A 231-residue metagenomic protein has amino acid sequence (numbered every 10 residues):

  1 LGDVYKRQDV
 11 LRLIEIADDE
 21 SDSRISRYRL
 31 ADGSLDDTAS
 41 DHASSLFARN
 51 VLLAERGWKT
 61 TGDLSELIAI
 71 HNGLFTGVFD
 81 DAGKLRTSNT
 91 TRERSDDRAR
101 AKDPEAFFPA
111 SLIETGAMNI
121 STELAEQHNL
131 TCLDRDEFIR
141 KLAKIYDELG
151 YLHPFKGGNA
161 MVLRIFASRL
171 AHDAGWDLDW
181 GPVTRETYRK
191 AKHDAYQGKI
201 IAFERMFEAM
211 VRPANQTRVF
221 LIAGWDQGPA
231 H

Functional and structural regions predicted by a protein language model:
L1-Y5: Short, small-residue-biased leader/transition segments that mark boundaries at the very start of proteins
K6-L46: The feature captures two recurrent sequence modes
S40, S44-F47, L52-L74: N-terminal, positively charged, Ser/Thr/Ala/Gly-biased leader segments that form transit/presequence-like amphipathic
D63, L67, F138, N159 (+1 more regions): Hydrophobic (often cysteine-bearing) scaffold residues that line and stabilize catalytic clefts of nucleotide/cofactor
L64-L124: A glycine-rich, hydrophobic loop/mini-helix early in the fold
V78, H193-H231: Acidic, carboxylate-rich catalytic segments that either coordinate divalent cations
F107-L152: Helix-hairpin-helix/helix-loop-helix acidic hairpins
L152-I165, R169-E186, I200: Short conserved catalytic/interaction loops centered on acidic-Pro-aromatic/His motifs
